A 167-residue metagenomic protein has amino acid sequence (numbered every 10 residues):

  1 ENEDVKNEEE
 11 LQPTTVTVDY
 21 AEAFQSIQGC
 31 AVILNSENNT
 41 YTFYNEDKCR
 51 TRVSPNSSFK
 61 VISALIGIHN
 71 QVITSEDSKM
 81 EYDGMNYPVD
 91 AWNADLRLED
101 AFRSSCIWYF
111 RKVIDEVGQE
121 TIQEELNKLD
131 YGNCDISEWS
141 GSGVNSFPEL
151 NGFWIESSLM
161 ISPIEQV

Functional and structural regions predicted by a protein language model:
E3-C49: Beta-lactamase-like hydrolase cores
E10, D47-S54, M85-D100, W108-E116 (+1 more regions): Second-shell loop/turn segments in exported
A23-N38, I73, Q119, K128-C134: Glycine-rich, acidic and aromatic/proline-enriched surface loops and short helix-turn segments that act as binding
F24-S26, A94, M160: Extracellular/periplasmic catalytic domains that process cell-envelope and extracellular macromolecules
V53-E76, A101, Q166: Active-site SXXK
V61, A101, S105, Y109 (+1 more regions): Active-site-proximal alpha-helical segments within enzyme catalytic domains
G67-I73, R103-I107, I114-Q119, N127-Y131: Sec-exported extracytoplasmic/periplasmic mature domains
R97, V113-E165: Mid-domain, small-residue-enriched loop/turn segments at the edges of structured enzyme/sensor domains
